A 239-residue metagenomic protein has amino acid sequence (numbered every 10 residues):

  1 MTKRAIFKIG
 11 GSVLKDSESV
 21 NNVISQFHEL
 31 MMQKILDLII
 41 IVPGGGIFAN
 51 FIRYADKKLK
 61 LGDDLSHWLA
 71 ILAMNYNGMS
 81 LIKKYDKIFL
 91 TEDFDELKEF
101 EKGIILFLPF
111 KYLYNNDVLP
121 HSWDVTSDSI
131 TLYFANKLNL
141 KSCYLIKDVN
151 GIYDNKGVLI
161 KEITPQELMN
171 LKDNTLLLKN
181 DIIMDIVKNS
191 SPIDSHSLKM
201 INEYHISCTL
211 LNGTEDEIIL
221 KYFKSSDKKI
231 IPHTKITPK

Functional and structural regions predicted by a protein language model:
M1-K239: C-terminal catalytic "cap/lid" subdomain
